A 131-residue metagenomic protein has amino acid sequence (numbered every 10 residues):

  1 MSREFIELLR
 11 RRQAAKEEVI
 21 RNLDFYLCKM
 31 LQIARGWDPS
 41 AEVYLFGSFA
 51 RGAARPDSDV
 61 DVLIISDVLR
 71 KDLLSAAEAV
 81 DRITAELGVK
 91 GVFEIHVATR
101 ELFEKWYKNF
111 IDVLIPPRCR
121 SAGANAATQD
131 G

Functional and structural regions predicted by a protein language model:
M1-Y44, A50-D57, S66-G131: Catalytic core of pol beta-like nucleotidyltransferases
D61-V62: Structural signature of the urease/amidohydrolase superfamily beta/alpha-barrel
